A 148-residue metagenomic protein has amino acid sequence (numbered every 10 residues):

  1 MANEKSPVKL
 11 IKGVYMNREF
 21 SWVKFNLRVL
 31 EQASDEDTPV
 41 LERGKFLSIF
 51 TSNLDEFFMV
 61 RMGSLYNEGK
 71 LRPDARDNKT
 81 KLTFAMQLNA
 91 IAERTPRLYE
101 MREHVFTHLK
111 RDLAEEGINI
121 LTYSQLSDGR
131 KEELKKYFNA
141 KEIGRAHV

Functional and structural regions predicted by a protein language model:
M1-M16: Charged, compositionally biased N-terminal leader segments and the immediate start of the first structured element
G13-V14, F20-S21, S64, K70-L71: Short leucine-rich amphipathic alpha-helices used at interfaces
V14-K24, L30-K45: N-terminal amphipathic, basic-rich helices that act as targeting or association modules
K24-F25, F138: Solvent-exposed aromatic/hydrophobic patches embedded in short alpha-helical segments
V29, F46, G144-V148: Conserved small/polar residues in nucleotide/adenosyl-binding loops
S34-D37, L47-Y123, D128: Extended, charge-enriched "interface" segments that sit outside catalytic cores
R130-R145: Extended, Lys/Arg-enriched charged tracts that mediate electrostatic binding to polyanionic substrates
